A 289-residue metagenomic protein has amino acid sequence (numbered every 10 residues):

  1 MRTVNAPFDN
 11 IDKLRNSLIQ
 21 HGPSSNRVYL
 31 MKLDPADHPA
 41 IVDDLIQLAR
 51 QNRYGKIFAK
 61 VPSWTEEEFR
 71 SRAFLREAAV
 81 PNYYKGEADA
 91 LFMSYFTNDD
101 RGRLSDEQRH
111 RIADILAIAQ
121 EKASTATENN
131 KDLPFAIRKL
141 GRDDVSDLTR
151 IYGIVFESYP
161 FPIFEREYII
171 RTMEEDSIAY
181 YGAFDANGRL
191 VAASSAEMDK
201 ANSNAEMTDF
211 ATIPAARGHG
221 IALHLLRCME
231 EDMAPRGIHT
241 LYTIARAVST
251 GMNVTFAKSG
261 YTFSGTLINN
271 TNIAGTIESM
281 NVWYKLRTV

Functional and structural regions predicted by a protein language model:
M1-N52, E66-E67, E87: N-terminal charged segments
R2, S24-D34, E107-Q108, A119-I163 (+1 more regions): Short amphipathic alpha-helix that is part of the acyltransferase structural core
F8-R27, L140, D147-P214: A conserved beta-strand-loop-helix scaffold within acyl/acetyltransferase catalytic domains
N26-H38, N98, F210-G218, A245-R246: A short, internal acetyl-CoA/4′-phosphopantetheine-binding micro-motif in the GNAT/acyltransferase core
A36-Q47, T212, G218-P235, K258: Conserved acetyl-CoA-binding loop-helix of GNAT-fold acetyltransferases
A49-V61, M233-A245: Conserved GNAT acetyl-CoA-binding A-motif
F58-E66, T243-N253, N270-A274: Conserved beta-strand-loop-alpha-helix junction that forms the acyl-donor binding cleft
K60, L75-L91, T262-S279: Conserved catalytic-core motifs of GNAT/GCN5-like acyltransferases
